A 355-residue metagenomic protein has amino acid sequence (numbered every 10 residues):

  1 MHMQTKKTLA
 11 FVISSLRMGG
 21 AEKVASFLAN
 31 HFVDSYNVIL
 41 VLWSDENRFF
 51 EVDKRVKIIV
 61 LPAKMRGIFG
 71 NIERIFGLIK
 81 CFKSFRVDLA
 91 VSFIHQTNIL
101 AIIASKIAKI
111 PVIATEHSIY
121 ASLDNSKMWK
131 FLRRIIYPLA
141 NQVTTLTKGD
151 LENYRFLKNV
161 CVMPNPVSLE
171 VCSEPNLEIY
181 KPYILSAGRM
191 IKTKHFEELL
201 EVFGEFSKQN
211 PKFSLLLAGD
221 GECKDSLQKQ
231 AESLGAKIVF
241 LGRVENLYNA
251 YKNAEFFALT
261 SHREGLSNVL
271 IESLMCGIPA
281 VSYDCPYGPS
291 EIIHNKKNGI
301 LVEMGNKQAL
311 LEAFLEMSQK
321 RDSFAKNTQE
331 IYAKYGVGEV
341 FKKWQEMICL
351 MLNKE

Functional and structural regions predicted by a protein language model:
K6, F11-G19, K23-G70, N153 (+1 more regions): N-terminal strand-loop element at the rim of the active site of nucleotide-sugar-dependent glycosyltransferases
G19-F27, P182, S186-K208, L215-L217 (+1 more regions): A conserved mid-protein helix/loop that constitutes part of the nucleotide-sugar donor-binding site
S92-L100, E116: Short His-centered aromatic/hydrophobic patch
P138-C172: Donor nucleotide-sugar binding/catalytic pocket of nucleotide-sugar-dependent glycosyltransferases
R243, H262: Aromatic "clamp/platform" in nucleotide-sugar-dependent glycosyltransferases that forms part of the donor/acceptor
P279-Y283: Short hydrophobic beta-strand element within catalytic cores of glycosyltransferases and related nucleotide-activated
H294-K296, I300-K307, F314-R321: Conserved acidic donor-binding segment of nucleotide-sugar-dependent glycosyltransferases
L301, D322-L352: A charged, aromatic-enriched C-terminal amphipathic alpha-helix characteristic of glycosyltransferases across folds
